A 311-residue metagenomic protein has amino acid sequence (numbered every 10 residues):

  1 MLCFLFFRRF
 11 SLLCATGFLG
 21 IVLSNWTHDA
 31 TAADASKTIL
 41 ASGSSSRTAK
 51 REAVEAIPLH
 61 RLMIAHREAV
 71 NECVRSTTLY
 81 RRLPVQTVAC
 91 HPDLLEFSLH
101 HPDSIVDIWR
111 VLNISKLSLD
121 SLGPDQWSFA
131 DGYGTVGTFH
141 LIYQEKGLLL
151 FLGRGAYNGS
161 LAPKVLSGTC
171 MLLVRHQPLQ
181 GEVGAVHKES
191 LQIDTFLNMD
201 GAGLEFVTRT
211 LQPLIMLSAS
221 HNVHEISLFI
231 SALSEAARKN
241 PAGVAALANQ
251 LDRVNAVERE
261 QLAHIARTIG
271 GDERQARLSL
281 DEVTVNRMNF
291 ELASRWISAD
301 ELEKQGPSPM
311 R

Functional and structural regions predicted by a protein language model:
M1-F7: N-terminal secretory signal peptides that target proteins for export/translocation
S11-N25: Bacterial N-terminal signal peptides
S24-S36: Signal peptide processing junction and immediate N-terminal pro/mature segment of secreted/exported proteins
A33-G123: Hydrophobic ligand-binding cavity/cleft-lining segments
A35-L62, L173-R311: Terminal "cap-and-tail" regions of soluble proteins that handle hydrophobic small molecules
H66, L79-P84, H91-L94, G147-L149 (+2 more regions): Envelope-exposed proteins and targeting segments
I105-W127, Q250-I265: Short solvent-exposed beta->alpha transition segments
L119-V174: Glycine-rich portal/gate segments that line the openings of hydrophobic small-molecule binding cavities
